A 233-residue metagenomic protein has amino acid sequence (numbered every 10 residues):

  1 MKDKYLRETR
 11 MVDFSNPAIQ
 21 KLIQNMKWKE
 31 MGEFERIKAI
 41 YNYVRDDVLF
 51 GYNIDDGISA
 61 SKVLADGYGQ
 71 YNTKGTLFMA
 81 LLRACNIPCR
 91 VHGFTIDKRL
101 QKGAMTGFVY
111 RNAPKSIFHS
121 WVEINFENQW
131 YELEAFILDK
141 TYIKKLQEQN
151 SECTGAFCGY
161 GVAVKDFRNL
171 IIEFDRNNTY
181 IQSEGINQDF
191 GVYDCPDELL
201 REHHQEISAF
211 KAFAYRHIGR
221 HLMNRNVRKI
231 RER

Functional and structural regions predicted by a protein language model:
M1-D66: Secondary-structure boundary elements
R7, M11-F14, I96-R233: His-Asp-centered catalytic microenvironments across diverse enzyme cores, prominently the transglutaminase-like
A18, L22-K27, A80, K145-L146 (+1 more regions): Glycine-centered secondary-structure boundary/capping sites
N42-Y43, A80, A84, S120 (+1 more regions): Residue-level signal for well-ordered alpha-helical scaffold segments within enzymatic catalytic domains
Y52-I117: Active-site neighborhood of thiol-dependent amide/isopeptide-bond enzymes
